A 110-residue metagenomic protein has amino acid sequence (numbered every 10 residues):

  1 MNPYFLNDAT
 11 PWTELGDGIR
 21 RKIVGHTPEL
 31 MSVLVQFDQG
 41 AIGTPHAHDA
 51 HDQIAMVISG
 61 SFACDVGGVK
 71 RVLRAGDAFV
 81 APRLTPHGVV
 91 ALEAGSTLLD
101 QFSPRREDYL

Functional and structural regions predicted by a protein language model:
M1-M31: A short, N-terminal "cap"/entry segment at the start of jelly-roll beta-barrel domains of the cupin/DSBH fold
V33-H48: Conserved short histidine dyad/triad with adjacent acidic residue
A50-F62, G67: Glycine- and acidic-residue-biased ligand/ion/polar-headgroup-sensing regions
S61-A63, K70, P86, G95: Structural motif
V69-R83: Short acidic-glycine-tyrosine-enriched beta hairpin
R83-D108: Ligand-binding loop in jelly-roll beta-barrel domains
